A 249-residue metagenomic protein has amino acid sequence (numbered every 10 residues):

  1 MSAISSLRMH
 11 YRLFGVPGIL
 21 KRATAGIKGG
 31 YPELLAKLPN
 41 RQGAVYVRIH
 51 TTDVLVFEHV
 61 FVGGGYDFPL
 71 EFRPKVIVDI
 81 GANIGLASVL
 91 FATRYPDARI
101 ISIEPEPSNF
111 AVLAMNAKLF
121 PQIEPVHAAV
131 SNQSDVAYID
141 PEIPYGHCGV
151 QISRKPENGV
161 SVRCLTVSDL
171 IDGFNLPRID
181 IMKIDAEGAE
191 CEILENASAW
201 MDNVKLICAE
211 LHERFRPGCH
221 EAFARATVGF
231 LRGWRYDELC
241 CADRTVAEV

Functional and structural regions predicted by a protein language model:
M1-V249: Phosphate/nucleotide-binding beta-alpha loop and adjacent structural elements of enzyme active sites
